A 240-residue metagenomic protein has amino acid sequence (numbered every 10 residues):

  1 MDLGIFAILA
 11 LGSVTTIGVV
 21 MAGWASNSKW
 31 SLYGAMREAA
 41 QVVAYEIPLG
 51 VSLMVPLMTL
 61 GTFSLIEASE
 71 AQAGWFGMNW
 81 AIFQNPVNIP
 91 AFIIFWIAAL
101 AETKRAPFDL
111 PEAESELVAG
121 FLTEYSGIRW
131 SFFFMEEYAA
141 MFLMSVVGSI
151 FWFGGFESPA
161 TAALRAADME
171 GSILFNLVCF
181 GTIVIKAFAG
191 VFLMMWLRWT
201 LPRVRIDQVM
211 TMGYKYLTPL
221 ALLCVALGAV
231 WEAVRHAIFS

Functional and structural regions predicted by a protein language model:
M1-S240: Selective transmembrane helix interface/packing segments
